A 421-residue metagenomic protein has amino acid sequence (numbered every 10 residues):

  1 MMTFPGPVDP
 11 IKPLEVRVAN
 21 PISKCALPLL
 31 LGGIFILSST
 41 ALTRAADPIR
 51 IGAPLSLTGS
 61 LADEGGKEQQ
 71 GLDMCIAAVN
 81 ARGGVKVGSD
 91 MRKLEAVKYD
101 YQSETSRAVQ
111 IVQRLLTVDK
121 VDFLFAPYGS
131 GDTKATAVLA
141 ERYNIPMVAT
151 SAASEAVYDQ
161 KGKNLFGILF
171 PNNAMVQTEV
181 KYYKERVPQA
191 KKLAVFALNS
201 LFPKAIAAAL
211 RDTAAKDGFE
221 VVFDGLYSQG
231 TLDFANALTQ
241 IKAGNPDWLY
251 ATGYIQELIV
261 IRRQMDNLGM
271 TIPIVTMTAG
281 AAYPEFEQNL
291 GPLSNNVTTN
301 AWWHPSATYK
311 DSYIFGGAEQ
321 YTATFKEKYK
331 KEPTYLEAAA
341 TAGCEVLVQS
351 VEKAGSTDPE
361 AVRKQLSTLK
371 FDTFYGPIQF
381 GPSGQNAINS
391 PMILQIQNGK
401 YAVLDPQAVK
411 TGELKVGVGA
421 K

Functional and structural regions predicted by a protein language model:
A26-S39: Bacterial N-terminal signal peptides
T40-A45: Sec/Tat signal peptide C-region and signal peptidase I cleavage site
R50, D63-Q70, R82-D159, I168 (+2 more regions): Beta-alpha junction/loop-to-helix N-cap segments that form part of ligand/metal-binding clefts
G52-D73, Y99-T105, Y128-G131, A197-K204 (+2 more regions): Extracytoplasmic "Venus flytrap"
A108, I168-K192, L232-A235, L258 (+3 more regions): Hydrophobic alpha-helical segments within soluble ligand-binding/sensing domains
V118-D224, P273-T299: Extracytoplasmic ligand/sensor domains, especially the bilobed periplasmic-binding protein
M265-T341, Y401, P406-A420: Extracellular/periplasmic periplasmic-binding protein-like sensory domains
T324-E337, V346-V403: Segments of small-molecule ligand-sensing domains
